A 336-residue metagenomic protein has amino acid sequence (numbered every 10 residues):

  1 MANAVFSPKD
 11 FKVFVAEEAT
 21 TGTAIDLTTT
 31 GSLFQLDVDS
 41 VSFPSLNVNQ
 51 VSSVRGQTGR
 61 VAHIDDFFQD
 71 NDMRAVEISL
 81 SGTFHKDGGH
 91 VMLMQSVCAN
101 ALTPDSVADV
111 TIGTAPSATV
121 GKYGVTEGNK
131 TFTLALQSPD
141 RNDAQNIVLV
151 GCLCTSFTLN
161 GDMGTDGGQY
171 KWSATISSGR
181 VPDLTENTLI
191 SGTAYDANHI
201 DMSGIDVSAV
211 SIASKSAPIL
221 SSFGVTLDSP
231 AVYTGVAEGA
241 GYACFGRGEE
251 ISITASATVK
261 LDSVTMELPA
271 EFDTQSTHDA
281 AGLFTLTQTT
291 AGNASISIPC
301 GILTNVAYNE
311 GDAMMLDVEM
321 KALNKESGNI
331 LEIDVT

Functional and structural regions predicted by a protein language model:
M1-T336: Signature of extracytoplasmic/envelope-associated structural regions
